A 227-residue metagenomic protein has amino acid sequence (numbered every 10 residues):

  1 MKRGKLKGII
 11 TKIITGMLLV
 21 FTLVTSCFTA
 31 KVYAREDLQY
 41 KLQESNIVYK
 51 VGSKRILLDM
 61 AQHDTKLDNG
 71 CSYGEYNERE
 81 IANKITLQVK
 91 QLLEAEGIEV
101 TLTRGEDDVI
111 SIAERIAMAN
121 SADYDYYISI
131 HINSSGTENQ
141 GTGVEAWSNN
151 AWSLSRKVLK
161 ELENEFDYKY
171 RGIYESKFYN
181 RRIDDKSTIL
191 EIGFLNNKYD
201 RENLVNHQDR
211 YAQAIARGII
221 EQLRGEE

Functional and structural regions predicted by a protein language model:
K2-Y33: Sec-dependent N-terminal signal peptides of Gram-positive bacterial secreted proteins and lipoproteins
E36-R115: Active-site histidine-acidic residue metal-binding/catalytic motifs, centered on HxH/HExxH-like signatures
R55-D59, E99-T103, D125-I130, E145-S148 (+1 more regions): Structural recognition of the beta-strand scaffold that forms the well-ordered cores of secreted hydrolase catalytic
L57, K66, Y127-N133, T137 (+1 more regions): Active-site-adjacent mobile loop/cap segments within catalytic or ligand-binding domains
L67-Y76, S134-K157: A short, glycine/acidic-enriched catalytic loop
R79-L87, Q91-A95, A117, S121 (+5 more regions): Solvent-exposed, polar/charged alpha-helical surfaces in well-ordered, non-transmembrane soluble domains, broadly
I112-D125, W147-S148, F178-D184: Mature extracellular/periplasmic domains of secretome proteins
A151-Y174: Active-site-adjacent substrate-binding region of metalloamidase/peptidase-like peptide-processing proteins
